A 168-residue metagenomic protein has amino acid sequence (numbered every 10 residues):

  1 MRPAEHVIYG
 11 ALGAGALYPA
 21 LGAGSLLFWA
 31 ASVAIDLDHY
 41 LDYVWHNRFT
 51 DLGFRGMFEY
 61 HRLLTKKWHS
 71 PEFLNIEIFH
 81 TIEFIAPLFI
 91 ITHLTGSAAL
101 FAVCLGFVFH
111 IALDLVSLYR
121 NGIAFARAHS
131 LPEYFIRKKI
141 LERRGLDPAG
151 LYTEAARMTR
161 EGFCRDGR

Functional and structural regions predicted by a protein language model:
M1-R168: N-terminal membrane-targeting hydrophobic helices
